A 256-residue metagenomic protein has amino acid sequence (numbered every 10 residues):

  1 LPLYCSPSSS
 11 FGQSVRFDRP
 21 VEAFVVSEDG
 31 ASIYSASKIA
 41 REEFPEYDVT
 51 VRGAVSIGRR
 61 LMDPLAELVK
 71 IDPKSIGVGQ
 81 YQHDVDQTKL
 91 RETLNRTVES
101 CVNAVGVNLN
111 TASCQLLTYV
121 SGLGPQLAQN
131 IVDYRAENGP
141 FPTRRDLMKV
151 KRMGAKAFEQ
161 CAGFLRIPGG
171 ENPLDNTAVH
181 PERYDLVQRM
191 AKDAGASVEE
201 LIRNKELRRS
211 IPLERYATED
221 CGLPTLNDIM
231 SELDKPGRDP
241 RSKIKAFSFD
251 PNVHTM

Functional and structural regions predicted by a protein language model:
L1-P2, V26: Acidic beta-strand-to-loop metal/phosphate-binding motif
P2-F11: N-terminal low-complexity segments that are often proline-rich with Ser/Thr-Pro
D18-F24, D72, P142-M148: Interdomain boundary/hinge elements
V25-I33, K74-Q87, K149-R152, R183 (+2 more regions): A glycine-rich phosphate-binding loop feature that marks nucleotide/adenosyl-phosphate handling sites
I33, I39-P140, E159-V187, D228 (+1 more regions): Long, highly charged, low-complexity intrinsically disordered interaction regions that mediate electrostatic DNA/RNA
R145-K156, A162: Extracellular LysM carbohydrate-binding repeats and other cell-envelope/extracellular binding modules
A191-M256: Structured C-terminal cores of nucleic-acid metabolism proteins
